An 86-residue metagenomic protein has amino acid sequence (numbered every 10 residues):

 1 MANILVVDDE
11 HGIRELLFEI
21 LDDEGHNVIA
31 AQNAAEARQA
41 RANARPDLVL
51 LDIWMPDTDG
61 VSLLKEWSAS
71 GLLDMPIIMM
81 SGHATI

Functional and structural regions predicted by a protein language model:
E10, I53-W54, S68, I78-M79: The short loop immediately C-terminal to the conserved phospho-acceptor aspartate in CheY-like receiver
H11-I29: Two-component/phosphorelay signaling modules centered on CheY-like receiver
R14, P56, S70, S81 (+1 more regions): The feature encodes the CheY-like receiver
G25-Q32, E36, A40: Short hydrophobic/Thr-rich beta-strand motif most characteristic of the beta2 strand and flanking loop of CheY-like
N33, D59-S62: Acidic catalytic/metal-coordinating carboxylates
Q39, V61-L73: Short amphipathic alpha-helix used as the core "switch/output" element in two-component signaling
A44-L50, M55: Active-site beta3 strand of CheY-like receiver
R45-D47, G71-P76: His-Asp phosphorelay/catalytic-motif detector in bacterial-type signaling
